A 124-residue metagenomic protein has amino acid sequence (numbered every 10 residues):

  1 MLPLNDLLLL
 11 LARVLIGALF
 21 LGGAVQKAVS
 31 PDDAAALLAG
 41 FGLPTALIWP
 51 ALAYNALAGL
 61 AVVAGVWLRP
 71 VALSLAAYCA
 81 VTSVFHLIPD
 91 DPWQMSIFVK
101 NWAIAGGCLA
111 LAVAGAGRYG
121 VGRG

Functional and structural regions predicted by a protein language model:
M1-V29, T45-L57, V63-G124: Extended, low-polarity transmembrane helix blocks
V29-G42: Membrane-interface interhelical connector segments
